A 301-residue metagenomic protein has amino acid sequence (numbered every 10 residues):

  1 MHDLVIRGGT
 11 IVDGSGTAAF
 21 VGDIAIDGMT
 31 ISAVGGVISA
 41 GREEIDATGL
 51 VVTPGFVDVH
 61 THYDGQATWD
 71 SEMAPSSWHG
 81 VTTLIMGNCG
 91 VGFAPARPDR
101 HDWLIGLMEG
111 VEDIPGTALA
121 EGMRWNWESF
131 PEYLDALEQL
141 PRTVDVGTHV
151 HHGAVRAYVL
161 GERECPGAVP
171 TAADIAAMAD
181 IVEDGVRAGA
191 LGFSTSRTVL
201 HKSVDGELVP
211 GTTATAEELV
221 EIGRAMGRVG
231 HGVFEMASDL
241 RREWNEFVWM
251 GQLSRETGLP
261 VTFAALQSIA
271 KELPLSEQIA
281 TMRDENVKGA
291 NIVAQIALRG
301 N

Functional and structural regions predicted by a protein language model:
M1-H2, A40-R42, T48, V52-P54 (+6 more regions): Short coil/turn connectors at secondary-structure junctions
M1-V5, I11-G55: Histidine-rich, glycine-flanked metal-binding segment
G9, M29, G49, H60 (+4 more regions): Divalent metal-coordination and catalytic microenvironments
V51-P75: Di-metal (Zn2+ and/or Mg2+/Mn2+) metal-binding site signature of metallo-dependent hydrolases with the MBL/beta-CASP
T53-H62, E164-G167, A265-Q267: Short, basic, glycine/proline-bearing loop/turn elements
H62-G65, C89-G92, L240-R242, Q267-I269: Acidic, glycine-rich active-site loops and adjacent beta-strand->loop/helix elements that engage anionic groups
W69-G192: Divalent-metal coordination cores built from histidine and acidic residues
P131-R142, G167-N301: Histidine/acidic residue-rich metal-binding segments in metalloenzymes
